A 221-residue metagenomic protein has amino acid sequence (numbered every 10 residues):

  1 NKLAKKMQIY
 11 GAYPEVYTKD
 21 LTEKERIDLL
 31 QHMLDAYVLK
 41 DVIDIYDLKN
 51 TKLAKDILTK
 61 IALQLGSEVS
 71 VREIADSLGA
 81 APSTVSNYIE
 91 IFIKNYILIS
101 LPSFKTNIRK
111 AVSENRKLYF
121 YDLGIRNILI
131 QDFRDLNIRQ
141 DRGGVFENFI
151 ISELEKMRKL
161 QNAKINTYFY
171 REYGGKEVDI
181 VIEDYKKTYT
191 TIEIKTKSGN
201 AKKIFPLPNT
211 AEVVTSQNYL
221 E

Functional and structural regions predicted by a protein language model:
N1-L63, S67-E68: Interdomain motor-coupling "hinge/lid" segment immediately C-terminal to the ATP-binding subdomain of NTP-driven enzymes
A36, A81-V85, K176-V181: Short, mixed-charge aromatic SLiMs
R72-D76: A short acidic, leucine-rich amphipathic alpha-helix
A80-K94: Short amphipathic alpha-helical interaction segments
E90-I97, P102-E221: A cross-kingdom feature that marks ATP-driven nucleic-acid transaction machinery
